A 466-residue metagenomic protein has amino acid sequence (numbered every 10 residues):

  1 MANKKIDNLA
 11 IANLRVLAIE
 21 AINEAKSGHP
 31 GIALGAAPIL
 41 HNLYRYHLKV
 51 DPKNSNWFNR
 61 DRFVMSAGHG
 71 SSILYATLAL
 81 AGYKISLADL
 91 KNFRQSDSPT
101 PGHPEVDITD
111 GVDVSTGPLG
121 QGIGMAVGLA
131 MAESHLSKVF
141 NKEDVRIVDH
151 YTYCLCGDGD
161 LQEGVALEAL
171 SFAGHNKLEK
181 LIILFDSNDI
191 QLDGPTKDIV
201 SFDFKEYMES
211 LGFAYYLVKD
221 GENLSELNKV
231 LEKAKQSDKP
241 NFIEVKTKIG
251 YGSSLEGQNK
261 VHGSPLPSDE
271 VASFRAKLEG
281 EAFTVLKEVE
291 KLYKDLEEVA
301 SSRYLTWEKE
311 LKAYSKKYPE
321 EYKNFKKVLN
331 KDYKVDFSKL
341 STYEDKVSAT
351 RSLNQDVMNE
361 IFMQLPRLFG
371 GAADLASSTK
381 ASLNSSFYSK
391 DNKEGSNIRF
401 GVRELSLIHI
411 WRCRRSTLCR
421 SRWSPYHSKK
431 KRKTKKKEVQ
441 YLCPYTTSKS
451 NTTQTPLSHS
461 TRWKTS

Functional and structural regions predicted by a protein language model:
K4, A21-P30, F58-S66, T109-G120 (+2 more regions): A short glycine/serine-rich beta->alpha loop
I11-S27, D186-S187: N-terminal capping segment at the start of a domain
G35-H175, A373-N384, V402-L405: Cofactor-binding active-site loop characterized by glycine-rich and histidine/acidic residues
V50-K53, I108, V114-D295, I408 (+1 more regions): Glycine-rich ThDP/TPP pyrophosphate-binding loop and its adjacent helix/strand module within ThDP-dependent enzymes
G68-S71, S96-P99, C156-Q162, F185-Q191 (+7 more regions): Acidic, glycine-rich active-site loops and adjacent beta-strand->loop/helix elements that engage anionic groups
V299-R367: Hard-cation-handling environments
I408-H409, C413-C419, S424-C443: Single conserved hydrophobic/aromatic residue that forms the stacking wall/gate of nucleotide- or nucleobase-binding
